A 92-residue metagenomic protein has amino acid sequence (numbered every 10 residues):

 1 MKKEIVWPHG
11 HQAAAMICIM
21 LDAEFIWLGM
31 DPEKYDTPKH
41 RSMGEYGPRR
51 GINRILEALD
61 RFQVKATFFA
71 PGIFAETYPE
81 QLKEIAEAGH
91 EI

Functional and structural regions predicted by a protein language model:
M1-I92: Catalytic alpha-helical scaffold of carbohydrate-active enzymes acting on polysaccharides/glycoconjugates
